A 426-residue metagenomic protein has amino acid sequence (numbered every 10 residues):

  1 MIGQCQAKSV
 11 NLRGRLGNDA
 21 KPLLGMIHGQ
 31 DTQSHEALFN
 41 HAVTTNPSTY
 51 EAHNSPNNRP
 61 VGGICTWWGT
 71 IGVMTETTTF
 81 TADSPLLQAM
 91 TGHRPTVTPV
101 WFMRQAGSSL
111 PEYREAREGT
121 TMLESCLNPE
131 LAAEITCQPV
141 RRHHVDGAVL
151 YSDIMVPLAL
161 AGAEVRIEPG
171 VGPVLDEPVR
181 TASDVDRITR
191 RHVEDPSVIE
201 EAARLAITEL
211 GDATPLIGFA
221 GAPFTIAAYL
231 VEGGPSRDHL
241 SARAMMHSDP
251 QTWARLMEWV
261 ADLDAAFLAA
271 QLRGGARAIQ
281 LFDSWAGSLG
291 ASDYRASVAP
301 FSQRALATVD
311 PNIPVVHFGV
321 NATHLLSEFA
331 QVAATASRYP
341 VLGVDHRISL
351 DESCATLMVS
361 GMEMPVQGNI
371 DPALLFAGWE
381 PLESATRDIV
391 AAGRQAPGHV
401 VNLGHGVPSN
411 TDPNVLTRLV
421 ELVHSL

Functional and structural regions predicted by a protein language model:
I2-S9, L16-D19, M26-Q33, T44-N46 (+1 more regions): Intrinsic low-complexity, disordered N-terminal segments enriched in polar/charged/small residues
N57-I71: Short, positively charged and aromatic/hydrophobic N-terminal segments
W68-P169, A299, Q303-R304, P413-L426: N-terminal basic, low-complexity leaders that serve as flexible interaction/assembly modules and, when applicable, as
E118-M122, T181-H192, M246-W253: Short glycine/proline- and acidic residue-enriched helix-loop micro-motifs that form flexible lids or anion-recognition
Y151-R166, V179-R180, D186-H192, A276-Y294 (+1 more regions): Glycine-rich, proline-tolerant flexible connector loops at the mouths of alpha/beta enzymes
A163-E177, Y229-A242: Short, flexible, mixed-charge acidic loops at enzyme active sites
G170-E209: A gly/proline- and charged-residue-enriched helix-loop-helix capping module
V198-L426: Active-site loop segments of alpha/beta catalytic cores
